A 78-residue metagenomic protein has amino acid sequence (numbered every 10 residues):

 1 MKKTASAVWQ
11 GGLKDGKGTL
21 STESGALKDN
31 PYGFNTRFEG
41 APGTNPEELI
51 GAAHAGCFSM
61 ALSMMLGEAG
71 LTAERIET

Functional and structural regions predicted by a protein language model:
M1-A52, S59-T78: Extended beta-strand/beta-hairpin segments
